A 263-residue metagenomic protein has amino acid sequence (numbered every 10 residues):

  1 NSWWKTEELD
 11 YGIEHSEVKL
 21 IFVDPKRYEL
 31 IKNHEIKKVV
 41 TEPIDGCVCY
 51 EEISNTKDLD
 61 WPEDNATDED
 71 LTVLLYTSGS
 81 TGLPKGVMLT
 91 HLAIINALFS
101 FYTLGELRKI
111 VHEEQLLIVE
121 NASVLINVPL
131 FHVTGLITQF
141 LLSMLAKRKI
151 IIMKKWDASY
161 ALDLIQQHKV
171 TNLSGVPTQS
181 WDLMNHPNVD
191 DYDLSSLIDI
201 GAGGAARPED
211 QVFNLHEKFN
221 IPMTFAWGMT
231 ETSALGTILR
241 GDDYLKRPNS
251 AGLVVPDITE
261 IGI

Functional and structural regions predicted by a protein language model:
N1, N127-H132, A205: Conserved AMP-binding
N1-Y11, P25-R27, R148-H168, P177-T178: ATP-dependent adenylate-forming carboxylate-activation enzymes
I21, L71, T77-S80, V124 (+6 more regions): Conserved S/T- and glycine-rich ATP-binding loop of Class I adenylate-forming
K26-D68, I95: ANL superfamily adenylate-forming
D45, K57-Y76, L83, E113-S123: Conserved pre-ATP/AMP-binding loop-to-beta segment of ANL
T72-S100: Conserved AMP-binding A3 loop
I95-S123, F131-T171, H186: Conserved AMP-binding/adenylation subdomain of ANL enzymes
L145-A146, V170-G175, M184-K246, P256-E260: Gly/Ser/Thr-rich phosphate-binding loop
